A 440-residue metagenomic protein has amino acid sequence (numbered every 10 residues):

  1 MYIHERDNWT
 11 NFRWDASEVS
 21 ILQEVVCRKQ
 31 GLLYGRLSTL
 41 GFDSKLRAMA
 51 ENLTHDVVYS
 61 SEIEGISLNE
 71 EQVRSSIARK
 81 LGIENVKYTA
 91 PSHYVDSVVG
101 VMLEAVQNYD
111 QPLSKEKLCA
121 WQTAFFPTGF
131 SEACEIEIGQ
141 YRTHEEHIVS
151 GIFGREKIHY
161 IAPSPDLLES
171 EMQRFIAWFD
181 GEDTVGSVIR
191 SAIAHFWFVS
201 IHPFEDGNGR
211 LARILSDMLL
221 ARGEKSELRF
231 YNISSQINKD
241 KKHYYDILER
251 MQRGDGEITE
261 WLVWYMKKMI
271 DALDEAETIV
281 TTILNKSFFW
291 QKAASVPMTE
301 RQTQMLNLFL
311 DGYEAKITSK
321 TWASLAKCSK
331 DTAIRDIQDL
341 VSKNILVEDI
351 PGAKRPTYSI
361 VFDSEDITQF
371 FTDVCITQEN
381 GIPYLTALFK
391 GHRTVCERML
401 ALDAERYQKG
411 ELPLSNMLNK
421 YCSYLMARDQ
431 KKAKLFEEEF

Functional and structural regions predicted by a protein language model:
M1-Y384, L388-H392, K431, L435-F440: FIC/Doc superfamily catalytic core
Q122, D336, D403, N419-S423: Polar/charged side chains located within well-ordered beta-strands of beta-rich proteins
L340, A387, D403-R406, Y424: Hydrophobic side-chain positions on well-ordered alpha-helices, corresponding to helix-helix packing/interface faces
Y384, R398-A401, Y424, Q430: Short, intrinsically disordered, low-complexity terminal segments
R393-G410, N419: Acidic, low-complexity, intrinsically disordered interaction modules
L412-F436: Mixed-charge, Lys/Arg-enriched low-complexity segments
